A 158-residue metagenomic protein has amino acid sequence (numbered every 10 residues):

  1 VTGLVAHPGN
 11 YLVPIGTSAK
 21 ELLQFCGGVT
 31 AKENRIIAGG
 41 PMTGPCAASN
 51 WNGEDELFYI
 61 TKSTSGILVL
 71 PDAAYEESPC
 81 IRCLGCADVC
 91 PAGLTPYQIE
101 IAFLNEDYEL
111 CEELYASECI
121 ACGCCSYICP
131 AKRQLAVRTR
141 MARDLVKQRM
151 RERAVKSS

Functional and structural regions predicted by a protein language model:
V1-A131, A136-V146, E152-S158: Redox cofactor-anchoring modules in respiratory/redox and cofactor-processing assemblies
